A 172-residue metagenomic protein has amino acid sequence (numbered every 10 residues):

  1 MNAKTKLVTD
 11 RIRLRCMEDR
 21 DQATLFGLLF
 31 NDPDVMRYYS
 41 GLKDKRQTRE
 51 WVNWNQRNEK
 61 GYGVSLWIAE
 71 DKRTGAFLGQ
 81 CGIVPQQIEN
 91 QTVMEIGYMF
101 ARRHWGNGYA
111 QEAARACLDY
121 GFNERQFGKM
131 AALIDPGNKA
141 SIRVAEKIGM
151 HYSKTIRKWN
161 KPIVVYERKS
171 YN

Functional and structural regions predicted by a protein language model:
M1-R37, N53, L66, E70-N172: Acyl-donor (CoA/ACP) binding surface of acyl/acetyltransferases
D44-G63: Active-site rim helix/loop that mediates acceptor-substrate recognition in acyltransferases
